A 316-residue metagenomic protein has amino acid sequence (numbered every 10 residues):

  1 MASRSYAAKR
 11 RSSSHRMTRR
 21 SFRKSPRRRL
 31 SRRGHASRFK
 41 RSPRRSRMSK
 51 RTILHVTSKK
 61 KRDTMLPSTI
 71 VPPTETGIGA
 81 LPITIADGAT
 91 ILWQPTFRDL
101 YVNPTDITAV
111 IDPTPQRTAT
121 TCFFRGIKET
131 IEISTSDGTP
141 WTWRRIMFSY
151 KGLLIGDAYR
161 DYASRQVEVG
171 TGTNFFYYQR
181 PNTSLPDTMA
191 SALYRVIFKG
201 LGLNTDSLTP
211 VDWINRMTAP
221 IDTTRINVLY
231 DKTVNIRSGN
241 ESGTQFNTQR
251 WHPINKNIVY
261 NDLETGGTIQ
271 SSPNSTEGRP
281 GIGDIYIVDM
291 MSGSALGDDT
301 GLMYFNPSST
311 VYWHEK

Functional and structural regions predicted by a protein language model:
M1-K316: Viral structural modules
